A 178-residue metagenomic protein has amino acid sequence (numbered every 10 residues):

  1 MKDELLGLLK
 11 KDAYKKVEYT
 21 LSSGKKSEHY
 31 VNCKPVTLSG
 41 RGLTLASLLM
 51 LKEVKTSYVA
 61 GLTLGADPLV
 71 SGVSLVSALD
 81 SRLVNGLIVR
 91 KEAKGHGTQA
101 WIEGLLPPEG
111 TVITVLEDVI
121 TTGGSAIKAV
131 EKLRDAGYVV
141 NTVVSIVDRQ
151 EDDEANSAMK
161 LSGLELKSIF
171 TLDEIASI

Functional and structural regions predicted by a protein language model:
M1-V54: Active-site-facing substrate-recognition patch
K2-L8, V130-I178: PRPP-dependent phosphoribosyltransferase catalytic core
S23, G104-P108, A136, A158-K160: Solvent-exposed alpha-helices and their adjacent loops that cap or buttress functional pockets in soluble metabolic
M50-S57, V130-A136: Phosphate/pyrophosphate-binding loops at sites that engage ATP/ADP/AMP, CoA/4′-phosphopantetheine, polyphosphate
T56-G65, V144-I146: Short glycine-rich phosphate-binding loop at a beta-alpha junction
Y58, V112-T114, T142: Structural motif
V70-T114, G124-K128: Short, glycine/charge-rich flexible loops or terminal/linker lids adjacent to PRPP-binding catalytic cores
